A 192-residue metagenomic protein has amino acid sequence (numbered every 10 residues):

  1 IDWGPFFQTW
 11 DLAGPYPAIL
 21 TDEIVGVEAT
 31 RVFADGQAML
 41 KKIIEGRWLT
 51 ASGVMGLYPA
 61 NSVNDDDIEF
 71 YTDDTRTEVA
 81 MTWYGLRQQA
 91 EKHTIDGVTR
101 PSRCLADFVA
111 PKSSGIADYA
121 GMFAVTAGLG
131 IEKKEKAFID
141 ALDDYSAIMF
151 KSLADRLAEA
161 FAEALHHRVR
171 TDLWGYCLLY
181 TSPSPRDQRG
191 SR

Functional and structural regions predicted by a protein language model:
I1-I148, S152, L173: Active-site loops and adjacent core secondary-structure elements that bind or stabilize anionic groups
S146-H167: C-terminal substrate/ligand-recognition segments
H167-L179: Short, glycine/acidic-rich hinge or "gate" loops at secondary-structure transitions that mediate conformational
Y180-D187: Conserved small/polar residues in nucleotide/adenosyl-binding loops
